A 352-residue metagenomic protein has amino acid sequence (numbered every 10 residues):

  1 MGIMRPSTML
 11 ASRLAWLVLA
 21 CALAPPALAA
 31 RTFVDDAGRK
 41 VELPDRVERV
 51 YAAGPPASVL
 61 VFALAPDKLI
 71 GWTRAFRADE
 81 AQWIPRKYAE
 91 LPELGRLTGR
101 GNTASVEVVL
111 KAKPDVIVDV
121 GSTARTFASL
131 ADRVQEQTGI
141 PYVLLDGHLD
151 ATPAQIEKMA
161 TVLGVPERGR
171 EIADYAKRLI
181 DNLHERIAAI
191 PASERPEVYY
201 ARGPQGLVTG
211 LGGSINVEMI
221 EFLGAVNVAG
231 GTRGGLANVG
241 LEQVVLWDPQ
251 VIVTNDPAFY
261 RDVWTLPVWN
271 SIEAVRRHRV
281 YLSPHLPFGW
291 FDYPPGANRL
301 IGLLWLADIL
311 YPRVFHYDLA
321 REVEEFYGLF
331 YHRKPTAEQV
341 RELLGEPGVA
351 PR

Functional and structural regions predicted by a protein language model:
M1-A11: N-terminal secretory signal peptides that target proteins for export/translocation
S12-P26: Bacterial N-terminal signal peptides
F33, K40, S129-V208, A229 (+1 more regions): Extracytoplasmic substrate-binding proteins
D36-G38, L94-E107, T232-L241: Short helix-initiation/N-cap motifs at beta->coil->alpha
Y51-A53, I70-T73, V116-V120, Y142-L145 (+5 more regions): Structural recognition of the beta-strand scaffold that forms the well-ordered cores of secreted hydrolase catalytic
A57-A112, V116-R125, V228: A short, structured surface patch at a secondary-structure boundary
T98, T209-G235: Alpha-helical, coiled-coil/dimerization segments enriched in small aliphatic residues
V228-G230, L236-F259: Ligand-binding pocket segment of bilobal, Venus flytrap-like solute-binding proteins
